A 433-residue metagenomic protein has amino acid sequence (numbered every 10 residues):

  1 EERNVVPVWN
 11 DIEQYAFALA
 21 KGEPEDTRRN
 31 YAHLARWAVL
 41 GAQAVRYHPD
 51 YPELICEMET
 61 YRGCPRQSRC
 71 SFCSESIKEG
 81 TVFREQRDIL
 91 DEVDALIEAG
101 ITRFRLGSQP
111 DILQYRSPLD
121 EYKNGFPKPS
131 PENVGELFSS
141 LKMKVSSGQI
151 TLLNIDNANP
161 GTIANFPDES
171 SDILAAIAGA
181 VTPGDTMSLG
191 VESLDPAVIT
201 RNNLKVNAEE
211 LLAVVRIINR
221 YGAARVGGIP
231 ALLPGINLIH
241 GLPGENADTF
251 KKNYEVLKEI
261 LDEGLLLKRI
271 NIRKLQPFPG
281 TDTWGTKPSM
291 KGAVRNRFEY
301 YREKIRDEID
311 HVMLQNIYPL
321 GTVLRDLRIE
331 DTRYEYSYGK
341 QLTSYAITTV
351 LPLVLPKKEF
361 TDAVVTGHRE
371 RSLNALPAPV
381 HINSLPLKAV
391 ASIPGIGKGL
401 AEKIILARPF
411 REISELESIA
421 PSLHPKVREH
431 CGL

Functional and structural regions predicted by a protein language model:
E1-R87: Acidic, low-complexity intrinsically disordered segments
E2-A16, L174-D185, V256-N271: Structural recognition of alpha->loop->beta junctions
D94-G235, H240-E245, E259: Conserved SAM/AdoMet-binding glycine-rich loop
R116-N133, R201-N202, P243, K258-D326 (+1 more regions): Radical SAM enzyme [4Fe-4S]-AdoMet core and its adjacent flexible, acidic and glycine-rich loops/tails across
V294-N383: Terminal RNA-binding accessory module
I405-E412: Residue-level signature of tetratricopeptide-repeat
E417-L433: Alpha-helical interaction/regulatory segments in DNA maintenance proteins
